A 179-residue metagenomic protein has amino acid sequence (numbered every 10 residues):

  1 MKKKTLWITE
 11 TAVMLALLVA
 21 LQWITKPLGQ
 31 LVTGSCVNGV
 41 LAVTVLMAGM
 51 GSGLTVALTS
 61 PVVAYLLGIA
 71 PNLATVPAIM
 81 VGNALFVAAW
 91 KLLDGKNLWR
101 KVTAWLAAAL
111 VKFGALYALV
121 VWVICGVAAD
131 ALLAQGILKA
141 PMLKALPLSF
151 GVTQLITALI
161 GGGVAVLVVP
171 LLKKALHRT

Functional and structural regions predicted by a protein language model:
M1-T179: Loop-helix junctions at membrane interfaces
